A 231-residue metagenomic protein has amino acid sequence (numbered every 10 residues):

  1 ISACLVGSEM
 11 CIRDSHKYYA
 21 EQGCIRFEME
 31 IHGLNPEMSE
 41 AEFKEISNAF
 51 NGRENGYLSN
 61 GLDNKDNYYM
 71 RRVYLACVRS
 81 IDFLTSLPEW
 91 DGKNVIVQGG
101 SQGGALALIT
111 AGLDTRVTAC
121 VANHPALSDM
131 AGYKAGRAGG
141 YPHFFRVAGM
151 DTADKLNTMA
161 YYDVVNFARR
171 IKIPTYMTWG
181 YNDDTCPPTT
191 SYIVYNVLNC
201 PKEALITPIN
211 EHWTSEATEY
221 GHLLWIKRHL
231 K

Functional and structural regions predicted by a protein language model:
I1-G7, C11-I12: Single conserved hydrophobic/aromatic residue that forms the stacking wall/gate of nucleotide- or nucleobase-binding
K17-Y18, I25-L75, G132-G139: Cap/lid segment of the alpha/beta-hydrolase catalytic domain
G56-S101, V117: Gly/Ser-rich "nucleophile elbow"/oxyanion-hole loop immediately N-terminal to the catalytic nucleophile in hydrolases
G104-T152, I206, T214-A217: Hydrolase active-site cap/lid region
I171, M177-W179: Short beta-strand/loop motif that positions the catalytic acidic residue of the alpha/beta-hydrolase fold
I173, P187-Y195: Short alpha-helix in the alpha/beta-hydrolase fold that links the catalytic acid
Y181-C186: Acidic catalytic loop of the alpha/beta-hydrolase fold
Y192-K231: C-terminal catalytic histidine-bearing segment of alpha/beta-hydrolase fold enzymes
